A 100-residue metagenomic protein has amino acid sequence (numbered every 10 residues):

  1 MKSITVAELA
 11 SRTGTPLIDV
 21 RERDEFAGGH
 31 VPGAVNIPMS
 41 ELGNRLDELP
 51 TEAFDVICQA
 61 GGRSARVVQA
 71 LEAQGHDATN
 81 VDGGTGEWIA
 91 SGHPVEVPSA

Functional and structural regions predicted by a protein language model:
M1-P16, V20-F54, G62-A100: Rhodanese-like catalytic fold shared by cysteine-dependent sulfurtransferases and DSP/PTP-type phosphatases
I57: Short, surface-exposed ligand- or partner-binding patches at beta-edge/loop junctions that are enriched in aromatics
